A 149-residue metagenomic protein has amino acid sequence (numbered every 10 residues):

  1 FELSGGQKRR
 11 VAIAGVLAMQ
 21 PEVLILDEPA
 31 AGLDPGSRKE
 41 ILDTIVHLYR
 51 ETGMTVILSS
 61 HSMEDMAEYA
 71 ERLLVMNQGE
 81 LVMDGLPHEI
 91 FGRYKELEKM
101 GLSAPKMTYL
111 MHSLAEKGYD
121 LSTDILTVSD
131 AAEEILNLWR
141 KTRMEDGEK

Functional and structural regions predicted by a protein language model:
F1-L3: Conserved ABC ATPase signature
Q20: Conserved catalytic motifs of ABC-family nucleotide-binding domains
L24-D27: Catalytic Walker B motif of ABC-type/P-loop ATPase nucleotide-binding domains
S60-H61: H-loop/switch region of ABC-family ATPase nucleotide-binding domains
M66-E68: A short, surface-exposed alpha-helical micro-motif characterized by mixed small hydrophobic and charged/polar residues
D84-G85: ABC ATPase "signature
